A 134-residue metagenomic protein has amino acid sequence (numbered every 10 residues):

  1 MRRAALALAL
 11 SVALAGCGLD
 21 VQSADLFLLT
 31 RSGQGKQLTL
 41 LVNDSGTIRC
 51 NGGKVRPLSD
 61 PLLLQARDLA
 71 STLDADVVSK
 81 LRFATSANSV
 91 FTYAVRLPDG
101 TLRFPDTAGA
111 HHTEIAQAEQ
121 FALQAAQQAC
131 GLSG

Functional and structural regions predicted by a protein language model:
M1-L6: Bacterial N-terminal signal peptides that target proteins for export
A13-G16: C-terminal motif of bacterial Sec signal peptides marking the signal peptidase cleavage site
G18-L28, V77-G134: Short, well-ordered, aromatic-rich surface patches in folded extracellular/luminal domains
G33-T39, N88-V90: Short, surface-exposed coil-to-beta transition loops
Q37-L64: Post-signal-peptide N-terminal segment of Sec-exported extracytoplasmic proteins
V42, A66, Y93-V95: Residue-level detector of buried hydrophobic side-chain packing in well-ordered secondary-structure elements
K54-T85: Mature extracytoplasmic domains of secretory-pathway proteins
